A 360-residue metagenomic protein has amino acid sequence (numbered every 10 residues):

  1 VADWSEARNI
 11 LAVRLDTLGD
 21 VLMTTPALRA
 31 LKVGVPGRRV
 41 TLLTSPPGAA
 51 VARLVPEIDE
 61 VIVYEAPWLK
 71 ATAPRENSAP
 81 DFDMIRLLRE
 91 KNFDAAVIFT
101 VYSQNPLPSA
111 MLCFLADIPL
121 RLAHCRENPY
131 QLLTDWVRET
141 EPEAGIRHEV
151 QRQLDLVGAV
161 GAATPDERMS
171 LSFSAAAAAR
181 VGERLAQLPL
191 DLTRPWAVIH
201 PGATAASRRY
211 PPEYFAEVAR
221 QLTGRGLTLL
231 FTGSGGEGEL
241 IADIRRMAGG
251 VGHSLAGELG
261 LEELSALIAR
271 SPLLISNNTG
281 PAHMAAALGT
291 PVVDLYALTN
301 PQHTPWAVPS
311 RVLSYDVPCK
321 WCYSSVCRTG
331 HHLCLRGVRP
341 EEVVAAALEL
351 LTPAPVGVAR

Functional and structural regions predicted by a protein language model:
V1-R360: Catalytic machinery of carbohydrate-active enzymes, primarily nucleotide-sugar-dependent glycosyltransferases
